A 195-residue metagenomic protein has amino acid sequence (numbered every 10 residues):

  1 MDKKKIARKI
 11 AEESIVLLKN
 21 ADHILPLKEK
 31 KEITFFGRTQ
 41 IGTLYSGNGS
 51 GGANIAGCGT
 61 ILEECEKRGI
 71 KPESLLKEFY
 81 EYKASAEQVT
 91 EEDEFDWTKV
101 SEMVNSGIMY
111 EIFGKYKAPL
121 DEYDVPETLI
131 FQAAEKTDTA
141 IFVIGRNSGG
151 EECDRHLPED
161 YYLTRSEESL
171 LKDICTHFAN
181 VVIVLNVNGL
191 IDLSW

Functional and structural regions predicted by a protein language model:
M1-W195: C-terminal non-catalytic regions of proteins with extracellular/luminal or membrane-system context
